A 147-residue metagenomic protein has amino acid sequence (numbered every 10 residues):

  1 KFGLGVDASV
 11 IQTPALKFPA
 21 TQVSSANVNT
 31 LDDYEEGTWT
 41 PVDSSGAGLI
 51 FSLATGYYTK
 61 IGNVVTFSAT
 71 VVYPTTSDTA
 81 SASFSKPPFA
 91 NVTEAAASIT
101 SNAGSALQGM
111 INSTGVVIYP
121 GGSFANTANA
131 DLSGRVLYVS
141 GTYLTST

Functional and structural regions predicted by a protein language model:
K1-A47, S68, T75, N102-G104: Intrinsic low-complexity, repeat-rich intrinsically disordered segments enriched in small/flexible residues
L16-F18, L31, W39, Y58 (+3 more regions): Generic structural hydrophobic/aromatic packing signal, biased to beta-strands
E36, G62-V64, G134-Y138: A general secondary-structure signal for short beta-strands and their flanking turns/coil in non-transmembrane regions
I50-T55, T70-T147: Extracellular jelly-roll beta-sandwich "head" domains, especially the C-terminal globular C1q domain
L53-N63: Acidic, contiguous internal or C-terminal segments within carbohydrate-active enzymes that form a structured patch used
N63-V71: Short, well-ordered beta-strand segments enriched in hydrophobic/aromatic residues
